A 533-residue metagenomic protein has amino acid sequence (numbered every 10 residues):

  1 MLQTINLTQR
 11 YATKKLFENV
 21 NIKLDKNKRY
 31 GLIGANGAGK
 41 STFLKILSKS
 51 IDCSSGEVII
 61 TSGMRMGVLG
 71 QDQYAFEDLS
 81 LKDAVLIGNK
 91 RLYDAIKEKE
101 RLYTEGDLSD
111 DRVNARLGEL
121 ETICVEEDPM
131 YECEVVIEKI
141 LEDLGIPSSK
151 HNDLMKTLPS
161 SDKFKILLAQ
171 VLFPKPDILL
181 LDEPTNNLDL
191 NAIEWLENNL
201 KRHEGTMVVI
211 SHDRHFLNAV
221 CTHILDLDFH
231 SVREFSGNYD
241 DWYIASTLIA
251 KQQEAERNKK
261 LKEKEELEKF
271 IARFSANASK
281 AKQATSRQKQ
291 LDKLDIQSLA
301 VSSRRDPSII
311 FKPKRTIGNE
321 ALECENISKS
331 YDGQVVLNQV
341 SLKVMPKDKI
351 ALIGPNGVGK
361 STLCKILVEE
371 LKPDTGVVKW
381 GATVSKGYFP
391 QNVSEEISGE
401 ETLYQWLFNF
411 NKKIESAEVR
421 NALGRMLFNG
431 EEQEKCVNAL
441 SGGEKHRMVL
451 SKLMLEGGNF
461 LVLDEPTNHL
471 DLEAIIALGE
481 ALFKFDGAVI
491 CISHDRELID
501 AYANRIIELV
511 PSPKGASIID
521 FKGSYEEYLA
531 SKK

Functional and structural regions predicted by a protein language model:
M1-R257, D306, F311-K533: ABC ATP-binding cassette signature C-motif
E132-C133, I146, S279-Q283, K293-S303 (+1 more regions): Proline-centered turn/helix-capping motifs that create local helix->coil transitions or kinks
A245-S298: Intracellular alpha-helical coupling/juxtamembrane segments of multi-pass membrane proteins
